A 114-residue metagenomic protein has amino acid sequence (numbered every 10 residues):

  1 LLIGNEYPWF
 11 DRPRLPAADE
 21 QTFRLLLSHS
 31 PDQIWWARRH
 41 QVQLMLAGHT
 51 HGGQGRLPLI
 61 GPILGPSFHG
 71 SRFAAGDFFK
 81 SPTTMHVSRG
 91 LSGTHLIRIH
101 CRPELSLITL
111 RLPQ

Functional and structural regions predicted by a protein language model:
L1-W36, H40, I97-I99: Binuclear metal-dependent hydrolase catalytic cores centered on His/Asp/Glu-rich metal-binding motifs
N5-P8, G90, P113: Solvent-exposed coil/turn segments that connect beta secondary-structure elements in extracytoplasmic/periplasmic
P31-L107: Conserved beta-sheet core of the metallophosphoesterase superfamily
I108-Q114: Short beta-strand-to-coil "C-cap" segments at the C-terminal boundary of structured domains/repeats, marking
